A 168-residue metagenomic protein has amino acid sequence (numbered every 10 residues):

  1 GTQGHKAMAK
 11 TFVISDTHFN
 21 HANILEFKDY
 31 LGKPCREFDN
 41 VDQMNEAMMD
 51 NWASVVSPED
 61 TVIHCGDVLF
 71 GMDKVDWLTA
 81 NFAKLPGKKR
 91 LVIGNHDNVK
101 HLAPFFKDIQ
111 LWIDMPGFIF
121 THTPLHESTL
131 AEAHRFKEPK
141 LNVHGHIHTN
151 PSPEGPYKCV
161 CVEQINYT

Functional and structural regions predicted by a protein language model:
G1-A7: Short, Lys/Arg-enriched N-terminal segments with co-localized hydrophobic residues within the first ~10-30 amino acids
A7-M8, K137: Short, well-ordered loop/turn elements at secondary-structure boundaries
A9-S15, F19-D114: Core catalytic region of metal-dependent phosphoesterases/phosphodiesterases, especially metallo-beta-lactamase-like
H101-T168: Conserved beta-sheet core of the metallophosphoesterase superfamily
